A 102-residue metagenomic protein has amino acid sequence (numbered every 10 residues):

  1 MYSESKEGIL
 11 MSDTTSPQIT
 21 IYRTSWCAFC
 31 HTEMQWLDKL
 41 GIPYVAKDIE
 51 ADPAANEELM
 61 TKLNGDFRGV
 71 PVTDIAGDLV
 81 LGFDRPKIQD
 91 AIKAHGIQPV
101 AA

Functional and structural regions predicted by a protein language model:
M1-L10: Short, Lys/Arg-enriched N-terminal segments with co-localized hydrophobic residues within the first ~10-30 amino acids
I9-L40: Local sequence-structure signature of Cys/Sec-based thiol-disulfide redox active-site neighborhoods
P17-I19, C30, A46-E50, A55: Anionic, Ser/Thr-rich low-complexity intrinsically disordered regions
T32-E50, R68: Conserved segment of the thioredoxin-like fold in thiol-based oxidoreductases
I49-R68, P86, A94: Thioredoxin-like thiol-disulfide oxidoreductase module
V70-V80: A short, hydrophobic beta-strand/beta-hairpin element that forms part of a small beta-sheet core
K87-A102: Thiol-/selenol-based redox modules, centered on thioredoxin-like and closely related oxidoreductase domains
